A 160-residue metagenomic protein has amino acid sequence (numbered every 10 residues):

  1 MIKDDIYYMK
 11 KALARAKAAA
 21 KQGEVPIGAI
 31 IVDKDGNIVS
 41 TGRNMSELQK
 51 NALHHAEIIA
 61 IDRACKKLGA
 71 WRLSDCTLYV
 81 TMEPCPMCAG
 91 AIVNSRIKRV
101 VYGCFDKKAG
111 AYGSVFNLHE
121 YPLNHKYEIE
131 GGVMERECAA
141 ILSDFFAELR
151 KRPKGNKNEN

Functional and structural regions predicted by a protein language model:
M1-Q22, P84-N160: Zinc-dependent deaminase
A12, G28, A60: Conserved hydrophobic/aromatic pocket- or pore-lining residues that grip, position, or stack substrates in active sites
G23-I27, S74: Short, basic and Ser/Thr-rich N-terminal targeting/leader segments
I27-G36: Short beta-strand scaffold segments in enzyme catalytic cores
M45-L48: A short acidic/small-residue loop/turn micro-motif
K50-H54, I58-S95: Helix-adjacent hinge/juxtasegments
